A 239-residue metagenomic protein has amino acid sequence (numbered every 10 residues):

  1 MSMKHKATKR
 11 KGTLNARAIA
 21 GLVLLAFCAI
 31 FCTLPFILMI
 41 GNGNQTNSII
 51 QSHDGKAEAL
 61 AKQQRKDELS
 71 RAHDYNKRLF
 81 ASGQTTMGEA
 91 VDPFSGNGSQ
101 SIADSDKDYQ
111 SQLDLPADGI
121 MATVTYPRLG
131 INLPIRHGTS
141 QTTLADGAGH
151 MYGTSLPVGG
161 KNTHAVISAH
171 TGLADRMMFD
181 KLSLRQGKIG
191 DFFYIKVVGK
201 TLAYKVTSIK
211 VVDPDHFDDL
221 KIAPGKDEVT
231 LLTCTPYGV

Functional and structural regions predicted by a protein language model:
M1-L14: N-terminal Lys/Arg-rich, disordered targeting/topogenic segments
T13-V239: Solvent-exposed, non-transmembrane regions of membrane-associated and secreted proteins
